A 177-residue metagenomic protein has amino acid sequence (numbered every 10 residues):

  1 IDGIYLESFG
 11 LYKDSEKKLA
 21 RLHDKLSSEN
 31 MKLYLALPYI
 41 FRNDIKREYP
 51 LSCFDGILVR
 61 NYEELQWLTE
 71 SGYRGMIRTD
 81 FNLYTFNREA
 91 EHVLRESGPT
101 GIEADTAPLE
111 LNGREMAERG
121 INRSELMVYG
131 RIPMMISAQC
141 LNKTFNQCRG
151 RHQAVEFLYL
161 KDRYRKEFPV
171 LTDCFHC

Functional and structural regions predicted by a protein language model:
I1-C177: Active-site pocket-lining/capping segments in soluble small-molecule metabolic enzymes
